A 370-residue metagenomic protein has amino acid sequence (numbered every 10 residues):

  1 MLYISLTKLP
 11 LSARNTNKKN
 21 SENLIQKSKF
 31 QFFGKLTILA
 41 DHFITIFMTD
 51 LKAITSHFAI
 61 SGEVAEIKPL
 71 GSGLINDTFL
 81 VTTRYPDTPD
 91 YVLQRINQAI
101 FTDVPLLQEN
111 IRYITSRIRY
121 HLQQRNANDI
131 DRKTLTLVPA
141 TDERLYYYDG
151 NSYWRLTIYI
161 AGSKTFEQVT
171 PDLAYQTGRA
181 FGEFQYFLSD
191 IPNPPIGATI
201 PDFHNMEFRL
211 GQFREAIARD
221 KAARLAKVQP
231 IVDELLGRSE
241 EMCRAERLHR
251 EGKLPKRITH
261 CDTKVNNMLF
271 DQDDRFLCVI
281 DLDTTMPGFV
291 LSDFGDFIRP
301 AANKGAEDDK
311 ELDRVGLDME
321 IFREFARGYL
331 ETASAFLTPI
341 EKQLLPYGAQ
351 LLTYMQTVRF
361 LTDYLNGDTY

Functional and structural regions predicted by a protein language model:
L6, S21-Q26, Q31-F33, L39-F43: Short hydrophobic targeting helices and cationic amphipathic motifs that mediate membrane/organellar targeting
F47-E66: Juxta-kinase regulatory segment immediately upstream of eukaryotic protein kinase catalytic domains
K68, S72, Q94-P105, I160-Y175 (+4 more regions): ATP-dependent phospho-/nucleotidyl transfer catalytic cores
L70, L74-D77, T82-R84, T88-Y91 (+4 more regions): Conserved ATP-binding subdomain of kinase catalytic cores across diverse folds
W154-E167, E215-R219, Y354, V358-Y370: A glycine-centered beta->alpha junction motif in the catalytic cores of kinase/phosphotransferase enzymes
N266-K304: Catalytic activation segment of kinase domains across protein kinase-like and atypical kinase folds
L291-A335, L351-Y370: Active-site activation/catalytic loop segments of kinase-like enzymes and analogous catalytic loops in related
